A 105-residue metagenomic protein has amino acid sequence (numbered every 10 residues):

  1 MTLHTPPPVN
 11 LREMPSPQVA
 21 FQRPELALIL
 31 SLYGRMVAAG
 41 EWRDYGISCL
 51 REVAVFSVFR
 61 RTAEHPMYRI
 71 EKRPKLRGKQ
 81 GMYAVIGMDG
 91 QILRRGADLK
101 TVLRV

Functional and structural regions predicted by a protein language model:
T2-H4, M14, Y68-G90: Short aromatic-glycine-(Arg/Gly/Cys) micro-motifs in beta-strand/loop hairpins
H4-A54: Negatively charged, low-complexity tracts enriched in Asp/Glu with abundant Ser/Thr
R51-A54, R61-P66: Short, charged/polar surface micro-motifs in flexible loops or helix N-caps
S57-F59, A84: Residue-level detector of beta-strand face positions
A63-Y68, Q91-R95: Short, surface-exposed beta-strand/loop "edge" segments at domain boundaries and coil↔beta transitions
A84-V105: Mixed-charge, glycine-accented linear interaction segment located at domain edges/termini
